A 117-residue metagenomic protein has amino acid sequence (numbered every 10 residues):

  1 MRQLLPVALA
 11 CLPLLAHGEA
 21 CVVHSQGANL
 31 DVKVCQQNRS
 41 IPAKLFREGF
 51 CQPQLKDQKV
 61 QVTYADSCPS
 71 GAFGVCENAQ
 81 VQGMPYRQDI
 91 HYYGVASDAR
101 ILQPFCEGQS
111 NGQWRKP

Functional and structural regions predicted by a protein language model:
M1-L4, P13: Positively charged n-region of N-terminal signal peptides that target proteins for export
Q3-P6, L102: Functionally constrained cores in energy, signaling, and assembly domains
A8-H17: Hydrophobic h-region of N-terminal signal peptides that target proteins for export in Gram-negative bacteria
H17-P117: Mitochondrial intermembrane space
